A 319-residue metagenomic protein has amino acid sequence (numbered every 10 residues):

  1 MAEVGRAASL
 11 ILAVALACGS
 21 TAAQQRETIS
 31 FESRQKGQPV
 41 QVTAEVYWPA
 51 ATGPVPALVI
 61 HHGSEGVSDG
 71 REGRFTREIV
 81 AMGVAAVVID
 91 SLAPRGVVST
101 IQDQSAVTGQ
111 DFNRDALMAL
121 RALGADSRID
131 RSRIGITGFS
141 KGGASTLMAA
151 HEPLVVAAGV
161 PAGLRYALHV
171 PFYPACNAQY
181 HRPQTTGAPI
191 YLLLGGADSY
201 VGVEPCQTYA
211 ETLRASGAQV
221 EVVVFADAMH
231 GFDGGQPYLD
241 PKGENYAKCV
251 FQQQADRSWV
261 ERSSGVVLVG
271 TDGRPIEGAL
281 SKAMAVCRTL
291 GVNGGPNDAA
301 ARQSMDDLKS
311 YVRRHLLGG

Functional and structural regions predicted by a protein language model:
M1-S9: Bacterial N-terminal signal peptides that target proteins for export
A8-A17: Bacterial N-terminal signal peptides
A23-G53: N-terminal cap/lid segment of alpha/beta-hydrolase-fold proteins
E32-R34, G66-R71, M82, T108-G187 (+2 more regions): Primarily recognizes the serine-hydrolase "nucleophile elbow" in alpha/beta-hydrolase and SGNH/GDSL folds
W48, T52-V55, I60-V98, N177-Q179 (+1 more regions): Short substrate-entry loop that stabilizes the transition state in hydrolases
G73, G202-T212, P237: Short alpha-helix in the alpha/beta-hydrolase fold that links the catalytic acid
G187-D198, V220-V223: Catalytic His-Asp charge-relay segment
Q219-G319: C-terminal catalytic histidine-bearing segment of alpha/beta-hydrolase fold enzymes
